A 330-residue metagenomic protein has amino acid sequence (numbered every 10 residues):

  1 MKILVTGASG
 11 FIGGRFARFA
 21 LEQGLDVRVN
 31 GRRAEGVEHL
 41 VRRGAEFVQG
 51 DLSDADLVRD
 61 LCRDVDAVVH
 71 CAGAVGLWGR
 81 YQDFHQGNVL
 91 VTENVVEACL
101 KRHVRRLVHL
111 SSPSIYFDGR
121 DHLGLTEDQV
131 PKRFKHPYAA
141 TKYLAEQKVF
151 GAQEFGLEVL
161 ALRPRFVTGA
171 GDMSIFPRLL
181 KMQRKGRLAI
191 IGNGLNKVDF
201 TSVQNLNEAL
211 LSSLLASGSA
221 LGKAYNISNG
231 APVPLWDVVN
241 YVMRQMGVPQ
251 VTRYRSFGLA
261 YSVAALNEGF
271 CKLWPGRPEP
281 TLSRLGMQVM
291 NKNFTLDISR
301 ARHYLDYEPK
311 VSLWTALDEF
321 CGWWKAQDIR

Functional and structural regions predicted by a protein language model:
I3-Q23: N-terminal Rossmann NAD(P)H-binding glycine-rich loop of SDR-like oxidoreductase domains
T6, G169, I191-N196, K223-P232 (+4 more regions): Glycine-rich Rossmann NAD(P)(H)-binding loop
G36-H39, A45-L90, A98, D118: NAD(P)H-binding glycine-rich loop region in Rossmannoid oxidoreductase-like domains and their noncatalytic homologs
L90, D121-T168, L188: Catalytic helix-loop patch of NAD(P)-dependent Rossmann-fold dehydrogenases
N94-P137: Conserved Rossmann-fold NAD(P)-dependent oxidoreductase catalytic core, especially the SDR/UDP-sugar
L144-A145, D172-R178, G192-L214, G222-N226 (+1 more regions): Substrate-positioning beta->alpha
A216-P280, I298, W314, D318-E319: Mid/C-terminal beta-alpha module of Rossmann-like enzyme folds, strongest in SDR-family dehydrogenases/epimerases
I298-Y304, E308-R330: Amphipathic terminal alpha-helices
